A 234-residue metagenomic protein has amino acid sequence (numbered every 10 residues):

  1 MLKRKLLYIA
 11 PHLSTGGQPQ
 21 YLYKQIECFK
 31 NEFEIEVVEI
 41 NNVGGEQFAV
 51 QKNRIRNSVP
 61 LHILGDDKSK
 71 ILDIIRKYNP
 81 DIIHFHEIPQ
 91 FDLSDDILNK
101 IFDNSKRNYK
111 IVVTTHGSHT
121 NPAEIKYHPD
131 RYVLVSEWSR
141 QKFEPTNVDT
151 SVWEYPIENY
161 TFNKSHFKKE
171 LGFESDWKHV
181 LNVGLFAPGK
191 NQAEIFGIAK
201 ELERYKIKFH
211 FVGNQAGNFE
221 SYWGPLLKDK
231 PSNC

Functional and structural regions predicted by a protein language model:
L7, F173-K190, F196-A199, H210: Conserved donor-binding/catalytic core segment of Leloir-type glycosyltransferases
Y8-G16, Q20-D73, N214-N218: N-terminal strand-loop element at the rim of the active site of nucleotide-sugar-dependent glycosyltransferases
I9-A10, T114, V135, W153 (+2 more regions): Short hydrophobic "strand-cap" motifs at the C-terminus of beta-strands
R56-P60, H210-G213, E220-C234: Nucleotide-activated donor-binding/catalytic signature segment of Leloir-type glycosyltransferases, i.e., the conserved
F85-D96, T115: Short His-centered aromatic/hydrophobic patch
F102-N108, V112-V113, H119-E137: A conserved, positively charged/aromatic
H128-F162: Donor nucleotide-sugar binding/catalytic pocket of nucleotide-sugar-dependent glycosyltransferases
Y160-E174: A short helix/loop element that forms part of the nucleotide-sugar donor recognition site in Leloir-type
